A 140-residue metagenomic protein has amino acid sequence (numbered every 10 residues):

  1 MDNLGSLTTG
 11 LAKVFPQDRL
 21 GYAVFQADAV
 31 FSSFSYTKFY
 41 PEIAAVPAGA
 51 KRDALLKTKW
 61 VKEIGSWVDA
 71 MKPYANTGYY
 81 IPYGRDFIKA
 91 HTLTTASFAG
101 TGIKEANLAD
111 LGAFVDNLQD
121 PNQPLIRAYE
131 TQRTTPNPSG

Functional and structural regions predicted by a protein language model:
M1-G140: C-terminal His-loop and adjacent cap/lid subdomain of alpha/beta-hydrolase
